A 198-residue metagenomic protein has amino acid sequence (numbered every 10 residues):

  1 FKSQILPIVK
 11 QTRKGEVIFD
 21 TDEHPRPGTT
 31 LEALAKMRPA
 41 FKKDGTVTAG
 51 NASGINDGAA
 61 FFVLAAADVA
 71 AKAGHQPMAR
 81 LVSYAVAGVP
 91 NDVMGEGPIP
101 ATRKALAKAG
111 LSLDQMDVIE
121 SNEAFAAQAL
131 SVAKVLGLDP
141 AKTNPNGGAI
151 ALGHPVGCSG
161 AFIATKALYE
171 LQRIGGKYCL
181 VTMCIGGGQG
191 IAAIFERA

Functional and structural regions predicted by a protein language model:
F1-K72, V135, P140-K142: N-terminal extracellular/periplasmic Venus flytrap/periplasmic-binding protein-like
S3-K10, H75-V86, D114-E123, K142-G148 (+1 more regions): Beta-strand segments within the central parallel beta-sheet cores of soluble alpha/beta enzyme folds
T12, R38-F41, A85, L106-A109 (+4 more regions): Structural signal for hydrophobic packing residues in well-ordered secondary-structure cores of soluble enzyme domains
E16-T21, N91-P98, E123-A141, P155-G160 (+1 more regions): Short glycine/threonine-rich loop-to-helix capping motif typified by GTGT followed within a few residues by an Asp-Pro
P25, D44-A60, V82-K108, S121 (+2 more regions): Active-site pocket-shaping loop/turn-to-helix segments
A33-K36, A101-K104, K108, S131 (+3 more regions): Alpha-helical scaffold segments in soluble metabolic enzymes
T48-A65, G160-A198: Conserved beta-strand-centric core segments of catalytic alpha/beta enzyme folds
A70-P77, R103-D117, L136-G137: Phosphate/pyrophosphate-binding loops at sites that engage ATP/ADP/AMP, CoA/4′-phosphopantetheine, polyphosphate
